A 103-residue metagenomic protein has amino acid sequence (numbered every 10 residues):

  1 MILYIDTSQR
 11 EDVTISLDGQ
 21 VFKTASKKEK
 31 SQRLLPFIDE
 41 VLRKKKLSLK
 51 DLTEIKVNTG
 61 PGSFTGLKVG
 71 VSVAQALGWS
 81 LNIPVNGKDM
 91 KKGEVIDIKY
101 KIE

Functional and structural regions predicted by a protein language model:
M1-K50, I83-E103: Oxyanion-binding and handling regions
R10, G60-P61: Short glycine-rich anion-binding loops that position phosphate/pyrophosphate groups of nucleotides and phosphorylated
K28, S63-F64: A generic secondary-structure micro-motif detector that highlights 1-2 residue hydrophobic/ambivalent hotspots embedded
E54, N58-T59, T65-I83: DPxDG-like acidic metal-binding loop motif
